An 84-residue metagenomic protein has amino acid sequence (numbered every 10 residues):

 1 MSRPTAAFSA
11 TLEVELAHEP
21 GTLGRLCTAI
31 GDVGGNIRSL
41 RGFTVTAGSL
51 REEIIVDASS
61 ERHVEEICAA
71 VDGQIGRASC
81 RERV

Functional and structural regions predicted by a protein language model:
M1-R83: A conserved regulatory-domain signal marking ACT and ACT-like small-molecule sensing domains and adjacent regulatory
